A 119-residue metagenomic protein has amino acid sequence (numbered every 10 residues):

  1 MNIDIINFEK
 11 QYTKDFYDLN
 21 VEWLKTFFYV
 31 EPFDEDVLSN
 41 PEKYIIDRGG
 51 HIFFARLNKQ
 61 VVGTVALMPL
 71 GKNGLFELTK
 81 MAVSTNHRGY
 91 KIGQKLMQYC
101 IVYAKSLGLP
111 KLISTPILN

Functional and structural regions predicted by a protein language model:
N2-D4: Extreme N-terminal starter segment of soluble prokaryotic enzymes
N7-T79, S84-N86, M97-Y99, Y103 (+1 more regions): Acetyl-CoA-dependent GNAT
R88, S114-N119: Conserved beta-strand-loop-alpha-helix junction that forms the acyl-donor binding cleft
A104-P116: Conserved GNAT acetyl-CoA-binding A-motif
